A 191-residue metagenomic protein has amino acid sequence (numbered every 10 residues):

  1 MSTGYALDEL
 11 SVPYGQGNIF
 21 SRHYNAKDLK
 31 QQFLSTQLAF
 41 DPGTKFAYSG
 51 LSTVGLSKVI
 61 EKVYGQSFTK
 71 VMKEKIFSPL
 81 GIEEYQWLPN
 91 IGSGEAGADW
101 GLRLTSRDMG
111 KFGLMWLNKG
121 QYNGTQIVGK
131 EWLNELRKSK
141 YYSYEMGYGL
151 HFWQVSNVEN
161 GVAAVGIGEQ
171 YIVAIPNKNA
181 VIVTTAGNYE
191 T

Functional and structural regions predicted by a protein language model:
M1-I82, S106-N118: Active-site-adjacent helix/loop patches that line small-molecule binding or acyl-intermediate pockets
Y24-A26, L88-P89, V158-G161: Intrinsically disordered, low-complexity segments enriched in polar/charged residues with Gly/Pro, especially when
F40-Y48, A96-R103, A164-I167: Solvent-exposed loop and edge beta-strand segments that line ligand/cofactor-binding and catalytic clefts
K62-F68, L114-G120, L136, I167-K178: Short, highly charged low-complexity linear segments
M72-K73, S78-L136: Active-site-proximal binding-pocket segments
E84, L133-V183: Active-site Gly/Thr loop motif
N188-E190: A short acidic/small-residue loop/turn micro-motif
